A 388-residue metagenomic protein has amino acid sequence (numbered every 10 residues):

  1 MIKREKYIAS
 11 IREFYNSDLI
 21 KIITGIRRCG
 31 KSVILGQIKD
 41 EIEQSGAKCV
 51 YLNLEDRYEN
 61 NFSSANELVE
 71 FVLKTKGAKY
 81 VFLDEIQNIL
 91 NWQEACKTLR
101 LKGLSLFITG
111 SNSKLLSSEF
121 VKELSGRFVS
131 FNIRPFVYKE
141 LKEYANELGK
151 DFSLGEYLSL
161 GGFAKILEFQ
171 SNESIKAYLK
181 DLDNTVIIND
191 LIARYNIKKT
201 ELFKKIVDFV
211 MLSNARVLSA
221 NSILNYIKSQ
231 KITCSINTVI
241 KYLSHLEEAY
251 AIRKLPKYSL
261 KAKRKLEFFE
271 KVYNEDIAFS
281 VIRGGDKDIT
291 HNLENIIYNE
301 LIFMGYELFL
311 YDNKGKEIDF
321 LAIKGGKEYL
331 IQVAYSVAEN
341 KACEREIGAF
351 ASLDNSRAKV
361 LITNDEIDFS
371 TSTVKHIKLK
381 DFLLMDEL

Functional and structural regions predicted by a protein language model:
I2-Y15: Pre-Walker A adenine-sensing motif
I23: Hydrophobic anchor at the beta1->P-loop junction of P-loop NTPases
K31: Conserved lysine of the Walker
I34, I38: Hydrophobic positions on the alpha1 helix immediately C-terminal to the Walker A/P-loop
V50-K79: Short glycine-rich substrate-engagement loop in P-loop NTPases that contacts/grips substrate
S111-S113, S118-V217, Y250-A251: Interdomain motor-coupling "hinge/lid" segment immediately C-terminal to the ATP-binding subdomain of NTP-driven enzymes
N172, K176-K327: Accessory nucleic acid-recognition modules appended to NTPase machines
Y311, Y335-K380: Catalytic cores of nucleic-acid endonucleases
